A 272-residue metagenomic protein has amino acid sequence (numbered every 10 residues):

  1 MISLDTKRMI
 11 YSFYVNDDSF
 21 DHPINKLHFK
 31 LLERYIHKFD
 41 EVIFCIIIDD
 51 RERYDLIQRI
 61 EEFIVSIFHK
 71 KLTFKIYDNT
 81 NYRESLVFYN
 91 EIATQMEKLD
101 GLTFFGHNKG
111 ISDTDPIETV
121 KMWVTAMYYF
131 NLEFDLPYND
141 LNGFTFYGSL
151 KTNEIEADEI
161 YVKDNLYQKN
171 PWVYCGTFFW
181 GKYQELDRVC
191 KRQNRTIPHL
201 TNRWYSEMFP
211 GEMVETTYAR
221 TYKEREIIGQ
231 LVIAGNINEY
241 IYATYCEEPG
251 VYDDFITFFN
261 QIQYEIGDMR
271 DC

Functional and structural regions predicted by a protein language model:
M1-C272: ER/Golgi luminal nucleotide-sugar-dependent glycosyltransferases, focusing on the catalytic module
